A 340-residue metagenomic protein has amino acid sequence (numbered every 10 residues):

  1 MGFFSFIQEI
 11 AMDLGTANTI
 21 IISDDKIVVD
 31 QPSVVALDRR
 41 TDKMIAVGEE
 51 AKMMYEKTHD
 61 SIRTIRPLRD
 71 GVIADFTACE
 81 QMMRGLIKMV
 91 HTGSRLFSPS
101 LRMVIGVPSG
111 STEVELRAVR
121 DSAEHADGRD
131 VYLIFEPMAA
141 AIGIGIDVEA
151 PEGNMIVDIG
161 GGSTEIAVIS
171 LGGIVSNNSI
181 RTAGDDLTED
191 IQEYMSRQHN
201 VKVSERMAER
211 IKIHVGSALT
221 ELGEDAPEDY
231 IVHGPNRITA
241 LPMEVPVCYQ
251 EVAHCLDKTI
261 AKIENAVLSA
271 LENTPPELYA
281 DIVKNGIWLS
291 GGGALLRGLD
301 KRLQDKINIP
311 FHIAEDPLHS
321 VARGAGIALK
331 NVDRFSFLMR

Functional and structural regions predicted by a protein language model:
M1-I159, A167-I287, A294-R340: Nucleotide/phosphate-binding catalytic cleft detector across ATP-hydrolyzing and phosphate-transferring enzymes
